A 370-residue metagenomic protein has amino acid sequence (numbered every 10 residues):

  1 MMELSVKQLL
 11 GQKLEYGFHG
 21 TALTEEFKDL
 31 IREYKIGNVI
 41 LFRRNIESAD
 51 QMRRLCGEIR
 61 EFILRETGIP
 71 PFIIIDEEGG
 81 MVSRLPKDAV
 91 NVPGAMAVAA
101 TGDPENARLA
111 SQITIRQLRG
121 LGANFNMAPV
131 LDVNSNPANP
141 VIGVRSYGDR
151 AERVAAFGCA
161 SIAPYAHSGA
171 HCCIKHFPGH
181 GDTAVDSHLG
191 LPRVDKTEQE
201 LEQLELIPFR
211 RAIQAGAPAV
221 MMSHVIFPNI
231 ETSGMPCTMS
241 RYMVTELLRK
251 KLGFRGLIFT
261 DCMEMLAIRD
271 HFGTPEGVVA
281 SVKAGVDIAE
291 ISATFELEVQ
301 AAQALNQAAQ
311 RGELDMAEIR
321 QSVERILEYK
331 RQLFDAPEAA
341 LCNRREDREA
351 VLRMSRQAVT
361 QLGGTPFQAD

Functional and structural regions predicted by a protein language model:
M1-Y34, R269-D370: Preference for extracellular/luminal or secreted protein segments
L4-S5, G17, L23, R44-T67 (+3 more regions): Second-shell residues forming the walls of enzyme active-site clefts
D29-F42, I113-I115, G120-F125: Catalytic domains of carbohydrate-active enzymes, especially glycoside hydrolases
G37-R44, A123-D132, G285-A289: Divalent metal-dependent hydrolysis catalytic cores, especially in the metallo-beta-lactamase
A89-G102, S146-G148: A charged helix-plus-loop insertion that forms the helical arch/lid used to bind and gate nucleic-acid substrates
V92, F125-D149, G169-C172, H176-D195: Short glycine/serine-rich loop/turn segments
A100-A123, V130-N139, G143-S146, G158 (+1 more regions): A substrate-binding/cap region within the structured catalytic cores of diverse enzymes
